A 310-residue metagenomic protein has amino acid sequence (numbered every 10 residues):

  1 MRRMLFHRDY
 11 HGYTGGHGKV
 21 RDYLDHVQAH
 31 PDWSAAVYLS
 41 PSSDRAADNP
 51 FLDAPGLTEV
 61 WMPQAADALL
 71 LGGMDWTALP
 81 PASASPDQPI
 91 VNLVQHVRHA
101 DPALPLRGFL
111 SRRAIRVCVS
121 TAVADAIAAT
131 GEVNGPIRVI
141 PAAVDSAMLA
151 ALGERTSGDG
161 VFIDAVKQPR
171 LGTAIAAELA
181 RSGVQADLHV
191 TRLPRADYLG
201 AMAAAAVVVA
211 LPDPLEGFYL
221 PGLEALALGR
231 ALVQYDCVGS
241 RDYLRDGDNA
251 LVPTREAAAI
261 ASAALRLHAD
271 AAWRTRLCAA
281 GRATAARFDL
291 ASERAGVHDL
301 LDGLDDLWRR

Functional and structural regions predicted by a protein language model:
G16-K19, D125-A129, G135-Y198: Conserved catalytic-core segment of nucleotide-activated headgroup transferases in glycan assembly
S42-R112: Extended catalytic core of nucleotide-activated donor transferases of GT-like folds
L79, D101-L104, R113-G135, R170-A174: A short, active-site helix/loop in glycosyltransferases that binds the activated sugar's phosphate group
L199, G222-A227, R241-D242: Short alpha-helical segment that forms part of, or immediately flanks, the ligand-binding pocket in carbohydrate-active
A210-P221, C237, R241-D242: Nucleotide-sugar-dependent
A231-Q234: Short hydrophobic beta-strand element within catalytic cores of glycosyltransferases and related nucleotide-activated
D246-A258, L265-A271: Conserved acidic donor-binding segment of nucleotide-sugar-dependent glycosyltransferases
L290-R310: C-terminal alpha-helical cap of glycosyltransferases
